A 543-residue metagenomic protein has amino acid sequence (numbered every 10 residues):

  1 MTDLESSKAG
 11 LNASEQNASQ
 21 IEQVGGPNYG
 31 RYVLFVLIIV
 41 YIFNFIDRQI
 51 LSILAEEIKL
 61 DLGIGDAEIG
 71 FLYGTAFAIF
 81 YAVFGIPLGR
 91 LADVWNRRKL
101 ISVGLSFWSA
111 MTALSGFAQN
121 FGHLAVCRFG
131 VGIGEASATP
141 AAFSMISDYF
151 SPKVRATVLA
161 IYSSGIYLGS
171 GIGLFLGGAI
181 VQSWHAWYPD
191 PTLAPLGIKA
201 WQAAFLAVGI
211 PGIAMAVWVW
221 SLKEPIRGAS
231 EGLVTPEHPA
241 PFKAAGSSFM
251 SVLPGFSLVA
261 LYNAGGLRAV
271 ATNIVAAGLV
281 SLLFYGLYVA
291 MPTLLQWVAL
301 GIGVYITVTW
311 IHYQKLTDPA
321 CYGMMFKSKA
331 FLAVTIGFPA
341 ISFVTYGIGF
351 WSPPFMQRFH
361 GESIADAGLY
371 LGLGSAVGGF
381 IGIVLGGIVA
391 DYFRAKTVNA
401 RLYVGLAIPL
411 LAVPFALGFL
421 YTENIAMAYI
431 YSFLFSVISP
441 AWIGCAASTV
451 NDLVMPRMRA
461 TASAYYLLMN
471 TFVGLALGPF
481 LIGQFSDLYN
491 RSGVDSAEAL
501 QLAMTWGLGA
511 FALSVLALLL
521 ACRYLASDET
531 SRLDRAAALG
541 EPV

Functional and structural regions predicted by a protein language model:
L51-S52, G265-A299, K329-A376, I383 (+3 more regions): Extracytoplasmic gate region of multi-pass secondary transporters
L54-V83: Extracellular/periplasmic helix-loop-helix junction of adjacent transmembrane segments in MFS-like secondary
G63, N96, F117-H123, G134 (+2 more regions): Helix-breaking motifs and short loop linkers at transmembrane-helix boundaries and internal kinks in secondary membrane
L72-R90, F143, L373-G386, L477: Central cavity-lining transmembrane alpha-helices of secondary-active solute carriers, predominantly the Major
V83-G122: Conserved MFS/SLC helix-loop-helix module at the cytosolic interface between two early adjacent transmembrane helices
V94-L105, D391-I408: Cytoplasmic membrane-interface "Motif A"-like loop-to-helix N-cap segments of 12-TM Major Facilitator Superfamily
I166-R227, L261-L300: Helix-loop-helix hairpin linking two adjacent transmembrane segments in secondary transporters
V398-A446: C-terminal transmembrane helical hairpin of 12-TM major facilitator-type secondary transporters
